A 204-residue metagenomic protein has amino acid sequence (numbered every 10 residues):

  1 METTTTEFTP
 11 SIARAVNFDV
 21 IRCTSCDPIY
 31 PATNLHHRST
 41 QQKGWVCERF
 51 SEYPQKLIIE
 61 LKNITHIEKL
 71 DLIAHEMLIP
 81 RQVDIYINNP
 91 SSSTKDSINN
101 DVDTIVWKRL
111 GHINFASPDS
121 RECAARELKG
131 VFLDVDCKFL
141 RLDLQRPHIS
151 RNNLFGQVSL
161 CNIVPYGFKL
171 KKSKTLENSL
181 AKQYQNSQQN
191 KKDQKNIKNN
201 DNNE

Functional and structural regions predicted by a protein language model:
M1-K62, S173-E204: Disordered, acidic Ser/Thr/Pro-rich linker "stalks" and the adjacent N-terminal cap of the next globular domain
C26, I64, P90, A116-S120 (+3 more regions): Generic structural motif
K43-E60, P90-L128, N178: Beta-rich interaction modules in large eukaryotic scaffold/regulatory proteins
K56-L61, I67-I73, A125-F168: Hydrophobic/aromatic beta-strand segments within beta-rich folds
H75-R81: Extended, low-complexity, turn-rich repeat/linker tracts enriched in Gly/Pro/Ser/Thr and Asp/Glu that occur
L78, S91-S93, K171: Surface-exposed, flexible loop/turn segments at secondary-structure boundaries
I79, S150-N152, S173: Short catalytic/ligand-binding loop motif for oxyanion handling, primarily in non-cytosolic enzymes, centered on
D84-Y86: Beta-strand signatures of extracellular beta-sandwich domains
